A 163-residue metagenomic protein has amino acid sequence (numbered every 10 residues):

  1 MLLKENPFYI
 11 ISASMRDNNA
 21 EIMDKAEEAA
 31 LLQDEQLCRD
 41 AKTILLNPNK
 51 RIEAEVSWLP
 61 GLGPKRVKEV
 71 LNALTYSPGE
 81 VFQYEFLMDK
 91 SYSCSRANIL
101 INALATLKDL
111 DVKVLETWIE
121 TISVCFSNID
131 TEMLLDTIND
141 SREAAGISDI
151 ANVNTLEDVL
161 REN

Functional and structural regions predicted by a protein language model:
M1-N163: C-terminal accessory/regulatory regions appended to core domains
